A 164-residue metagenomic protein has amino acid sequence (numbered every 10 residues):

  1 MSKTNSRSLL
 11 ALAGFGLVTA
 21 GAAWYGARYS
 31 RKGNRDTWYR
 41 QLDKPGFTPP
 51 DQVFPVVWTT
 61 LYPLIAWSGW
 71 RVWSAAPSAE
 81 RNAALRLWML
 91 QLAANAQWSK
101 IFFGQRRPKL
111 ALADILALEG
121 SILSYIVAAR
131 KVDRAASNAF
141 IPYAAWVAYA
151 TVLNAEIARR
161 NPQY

Functional and structural regions predicted by a protein language model:
M1-Y164: Short amphipathic, positively biased membrane-proximal segments that drive organelle/inner-membrane targeting
